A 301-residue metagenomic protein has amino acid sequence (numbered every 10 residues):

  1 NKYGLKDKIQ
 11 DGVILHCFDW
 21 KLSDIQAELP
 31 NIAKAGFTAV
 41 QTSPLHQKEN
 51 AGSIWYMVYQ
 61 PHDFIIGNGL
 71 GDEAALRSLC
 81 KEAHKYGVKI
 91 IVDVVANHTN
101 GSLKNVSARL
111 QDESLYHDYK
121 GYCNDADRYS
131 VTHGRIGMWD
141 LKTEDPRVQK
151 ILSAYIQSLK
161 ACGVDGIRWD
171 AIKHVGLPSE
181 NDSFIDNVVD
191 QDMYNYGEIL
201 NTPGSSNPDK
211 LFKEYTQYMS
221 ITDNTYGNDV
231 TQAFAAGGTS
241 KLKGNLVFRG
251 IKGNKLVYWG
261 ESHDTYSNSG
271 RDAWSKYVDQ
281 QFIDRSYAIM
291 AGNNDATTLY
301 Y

Functional and structural regions predicted by a protein language model:
N1-V13, A27-A33, F37, P44-P61 (+2 more regions): Active-site-proximal helices and loops of the catalytic beta/alpha 8
K8-G12, K48-K81, R109-K142: Aromatic- and acidic-residue-enriched carbohydrate-binding clefts of CAZyme catalytic domains
D11-S23, M138-I151: Active-site mouth loops of central-metabolism enzymes
C17-W20, D24, T42-S53, N68-L70: Active-site-adjacent substrate/metal-binding segments within catalytic domains of carbohydrate-active enzymes
F37-L45, L79-G101, N105-N124: Glycine-rich, aromatic-flanked loop segments that form ligand/cofactor-binding clefts across common enzyme folds
G71, R147, Y277-V278: Alpha-helix N-cap and loop-to-helix initiation/capping positions
